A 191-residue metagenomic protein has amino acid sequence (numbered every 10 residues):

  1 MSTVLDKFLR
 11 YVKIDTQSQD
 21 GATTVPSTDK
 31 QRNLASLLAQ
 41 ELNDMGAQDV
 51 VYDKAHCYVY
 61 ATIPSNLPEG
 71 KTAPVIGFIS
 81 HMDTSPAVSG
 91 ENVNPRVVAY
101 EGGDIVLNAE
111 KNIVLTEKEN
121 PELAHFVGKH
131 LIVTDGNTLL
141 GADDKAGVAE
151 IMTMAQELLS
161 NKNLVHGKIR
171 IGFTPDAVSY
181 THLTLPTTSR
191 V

Functional and structural regions predicted by a protein language model:
S2-D29, V133: N-terminal capping segment at the start of a domain
S2-D6, D29, N33, L37 (+3 more regions): Conserved active-site and cofactor/substrate-binding residues in soluble primary-metabolism enzymes
D15, T181-T187: Conserved small/polar residues in nucleotide/adenosyl-binding loops
T23-A73, G77-I79, D83: A non-catalytic alpha/beta surface segment that caps or lines the substrate-entry region of metallo-dependent hydrolase
G70-K168, F173: Active-site metal-coordination/substrate-binding segment of hydrolases, especially metallo-dependent peptidases
S89-E91, Y180-L183: Short acidic, glycine/serine/threonine-rich loops at helix termini
P175-A177: Conserved glycine-bearing catalytic or ligand-binding loops at nucleotide- and phosphate-handling centers of large
